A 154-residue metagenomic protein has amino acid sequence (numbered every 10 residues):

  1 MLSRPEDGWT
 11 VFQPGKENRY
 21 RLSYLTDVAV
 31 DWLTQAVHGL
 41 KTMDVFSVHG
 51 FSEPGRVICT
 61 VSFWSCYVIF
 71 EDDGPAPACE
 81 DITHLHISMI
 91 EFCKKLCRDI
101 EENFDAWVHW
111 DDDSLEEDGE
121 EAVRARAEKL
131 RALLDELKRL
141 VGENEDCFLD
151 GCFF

Functional and structural regions predicted by a protein language model:
M1-T26: Short, extreme N-terminal segment that most often corresponds to the first beta-strand
P5, V28, T60, N103-A106: Acidic, low-complexity intrinsically disordered regions
G8, D31, F63, A106-H109: Residues in intrinsically disordered, low-complexity segments of regulatory proteins
N18-P77: Compact, well-ordered interaction domains used in eukaryotic information-processing assemblies
S65, I69-F154: Long protein-protein interaction modules used by eukaryotic assembly/scaffold proteins
